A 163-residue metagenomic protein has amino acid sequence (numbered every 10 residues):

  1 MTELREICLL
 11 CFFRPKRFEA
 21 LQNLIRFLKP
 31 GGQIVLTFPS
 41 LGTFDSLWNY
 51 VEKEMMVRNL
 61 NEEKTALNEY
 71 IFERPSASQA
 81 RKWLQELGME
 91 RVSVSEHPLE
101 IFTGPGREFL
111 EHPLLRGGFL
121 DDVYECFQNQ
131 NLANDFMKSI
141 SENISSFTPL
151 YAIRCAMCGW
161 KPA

Functional and structural regions predicted by a protein language model:
M1-R5: A short acidic, Gly/Pro-enriched loop at the edge of an enzyme's catalytic core that lines a small-molecule cofactor
E6-L10: A short beta-strand submotif of the Rossmann-like class I SAM-dependent methyltransferase core that lines
F13-N23: A short, conserved alpha-helix within the catalytic core of class I
F18-E19, G31-G104: Conserved catalytic/acceptor-binding region of the Class I
L87-G88, E111-R116, R154-A163: Core SAM-dependent methyltransferase catalytic element
S93-F147: C-terminal helical/coil "lid" or tail adjacent to the Rossmann-like core of SAM-dependent
S146-C155: Short glycine/proline-enriched turn or capping motifs at secondary-structure junctions
